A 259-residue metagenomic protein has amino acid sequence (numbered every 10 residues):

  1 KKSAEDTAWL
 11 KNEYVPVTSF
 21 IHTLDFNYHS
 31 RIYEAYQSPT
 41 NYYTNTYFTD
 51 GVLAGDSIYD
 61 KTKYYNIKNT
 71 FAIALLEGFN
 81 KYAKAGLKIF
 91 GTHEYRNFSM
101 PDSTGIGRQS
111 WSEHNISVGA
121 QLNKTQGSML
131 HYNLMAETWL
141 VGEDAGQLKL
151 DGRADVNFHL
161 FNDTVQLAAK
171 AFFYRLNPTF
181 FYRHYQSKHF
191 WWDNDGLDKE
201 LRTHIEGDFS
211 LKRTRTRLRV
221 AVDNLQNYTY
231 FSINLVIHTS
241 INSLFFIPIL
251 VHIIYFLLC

Functional and structural regions predicted by a protein language model:
S3-C259: Exposed, low-structure sequence patches enriched in small/polar residues
